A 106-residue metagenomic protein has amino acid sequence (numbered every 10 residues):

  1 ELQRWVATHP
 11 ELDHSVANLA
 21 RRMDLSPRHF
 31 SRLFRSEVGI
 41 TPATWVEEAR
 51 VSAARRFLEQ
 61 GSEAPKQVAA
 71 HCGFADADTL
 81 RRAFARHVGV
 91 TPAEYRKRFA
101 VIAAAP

Functional and structural regions predicted by a protein language model:
A7, L12-S52, E63, A69-E94: Basic/polar phosphate-binding segments, predominantly the helix-turn-helix DNA-binding elements of transcriptional
K97-P106: Generic C-terminal helix-cap and adjacent flexible tail
